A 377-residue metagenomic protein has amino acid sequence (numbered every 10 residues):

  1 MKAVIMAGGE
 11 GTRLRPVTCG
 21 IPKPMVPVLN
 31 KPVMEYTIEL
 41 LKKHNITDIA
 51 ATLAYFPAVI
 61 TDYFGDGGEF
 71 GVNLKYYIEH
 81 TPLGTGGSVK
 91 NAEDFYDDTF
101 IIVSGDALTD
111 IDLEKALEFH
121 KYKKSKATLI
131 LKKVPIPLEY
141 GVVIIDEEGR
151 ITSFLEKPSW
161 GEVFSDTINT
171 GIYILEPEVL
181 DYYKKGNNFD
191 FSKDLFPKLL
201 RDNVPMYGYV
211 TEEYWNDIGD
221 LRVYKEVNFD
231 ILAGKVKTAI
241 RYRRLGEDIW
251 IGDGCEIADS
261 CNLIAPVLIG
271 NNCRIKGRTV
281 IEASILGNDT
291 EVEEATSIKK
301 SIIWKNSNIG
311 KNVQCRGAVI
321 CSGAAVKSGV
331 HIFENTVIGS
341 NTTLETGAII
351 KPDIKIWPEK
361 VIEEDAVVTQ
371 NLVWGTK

Functional and structural regions predicted by a protein language model:
M1-T61: N-terminal glycine-rich phosphate-binding loop and ensuing alpha1 helix
M6, V28, T52, E79 (+3 more regions): Generic beta-sheet signal
R15, V26, M34, K90 (+5 more regions): Nucleotide phosphate-binding site architecture
Y36, G87-N91, L195: Well-ordered alpha-helical segments embedded in enzymatic catalytic cores
I46, F100-I101, L108, E114-K121 (+2 more regions): Catalytic-core segments of class I nucleotidyltransferases/pyrophosphorylases that form NMP-activated intermediates
I60-E147, K184: Conserved beta-loop-beta/alpha segment of the NTase-like Rossmann-fold superfamily that binds/positions NTPs
R243-K377: Structural signal for interior beta-strand "rungs" in well-ordered beta-sheet cores of soluble enzyme domains
